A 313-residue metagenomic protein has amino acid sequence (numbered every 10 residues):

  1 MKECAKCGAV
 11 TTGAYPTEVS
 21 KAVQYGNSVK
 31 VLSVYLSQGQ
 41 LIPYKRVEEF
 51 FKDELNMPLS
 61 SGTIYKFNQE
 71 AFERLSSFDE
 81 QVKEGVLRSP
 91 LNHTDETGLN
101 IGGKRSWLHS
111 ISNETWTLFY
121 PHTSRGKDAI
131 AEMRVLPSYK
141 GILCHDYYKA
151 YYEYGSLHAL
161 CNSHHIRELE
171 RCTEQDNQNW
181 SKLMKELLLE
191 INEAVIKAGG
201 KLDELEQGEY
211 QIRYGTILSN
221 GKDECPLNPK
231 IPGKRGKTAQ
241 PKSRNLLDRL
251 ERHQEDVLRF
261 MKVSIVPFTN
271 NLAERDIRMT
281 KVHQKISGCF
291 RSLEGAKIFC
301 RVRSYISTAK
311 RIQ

Functional and structural regions predicted by a protein language model:
M1-I312: Catalytic center-proximal scaffold of phosphoryl-transfer enzymes
